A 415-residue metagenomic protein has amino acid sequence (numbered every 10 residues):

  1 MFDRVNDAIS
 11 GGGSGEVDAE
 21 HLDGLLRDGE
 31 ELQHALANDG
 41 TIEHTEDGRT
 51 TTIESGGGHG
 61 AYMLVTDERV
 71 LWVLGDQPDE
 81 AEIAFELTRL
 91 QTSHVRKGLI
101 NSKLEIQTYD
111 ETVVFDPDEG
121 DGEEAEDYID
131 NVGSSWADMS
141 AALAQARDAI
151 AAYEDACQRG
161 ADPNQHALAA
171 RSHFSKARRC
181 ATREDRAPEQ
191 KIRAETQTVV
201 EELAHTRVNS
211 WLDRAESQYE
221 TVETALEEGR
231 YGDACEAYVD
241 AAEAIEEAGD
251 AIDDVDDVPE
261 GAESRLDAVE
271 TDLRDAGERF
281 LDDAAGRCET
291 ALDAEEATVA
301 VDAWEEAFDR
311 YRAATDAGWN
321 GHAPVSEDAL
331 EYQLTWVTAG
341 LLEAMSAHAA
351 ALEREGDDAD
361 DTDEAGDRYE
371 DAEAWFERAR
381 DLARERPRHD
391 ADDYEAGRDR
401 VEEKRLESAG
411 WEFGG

Functional and structural regions predicted by a protein language model:
M1-M63: Anionic N-terminal interaction surfaces
F2-G11, H21-D23, I53-G58, W72-A152: Acidic, Ser/Thr- and proline-rich intrinsically disordered linker/docking segments of eukaryotic scaffolds
R27, A37, T88, R96 (+5 more regions): A structural detector for beta-sheet-dominated domains
G29-E31, N101, P163-N164: Sequence-level motif detector for i,i+2 pairs with an aromatic at +2
H34-H44, L74-T88, E189: Short charge-dense sequence patches
M63-L64, Q107: Well-ordered beta-strand positions
Y128-A372, R378-G415: Amphipathic alpha-helical assembly segments used for oligomerization, scaffolding, or translocation
